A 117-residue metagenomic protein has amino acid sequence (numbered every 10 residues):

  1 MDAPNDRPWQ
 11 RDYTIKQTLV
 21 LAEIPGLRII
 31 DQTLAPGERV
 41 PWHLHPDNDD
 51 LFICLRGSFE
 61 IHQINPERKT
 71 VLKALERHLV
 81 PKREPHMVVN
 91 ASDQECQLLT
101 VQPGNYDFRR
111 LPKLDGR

Functional and structural regions predicted by a protein language model:
M1-I30, P41-W42, R110-R117: A short, N-terminal "cap"/entry segment at the start of jelly-roll beta-barrel domains of the cupin/DSBH fold
R39-P41, G57-Q63, R77, Y106: Short beta-strand segments in beta-sandwich/barrel cores
H43-H45, H86: Histidine-centered divalent metal-coordination motifs
P46-I61, V101: Short, conserved beta-strand element in jelly-roll/cupin
P66-K82: Short acidic-glycine-tyrosine-enriched beta hairpin
L79, Q94-R110: A short hydrophobic beta-strand segment most commonly corresponding to one strand of the jelly-roll/cupin
V88-S92: Asparagine-centered strand-capping/turn motif at beta-strand->loop junctions
